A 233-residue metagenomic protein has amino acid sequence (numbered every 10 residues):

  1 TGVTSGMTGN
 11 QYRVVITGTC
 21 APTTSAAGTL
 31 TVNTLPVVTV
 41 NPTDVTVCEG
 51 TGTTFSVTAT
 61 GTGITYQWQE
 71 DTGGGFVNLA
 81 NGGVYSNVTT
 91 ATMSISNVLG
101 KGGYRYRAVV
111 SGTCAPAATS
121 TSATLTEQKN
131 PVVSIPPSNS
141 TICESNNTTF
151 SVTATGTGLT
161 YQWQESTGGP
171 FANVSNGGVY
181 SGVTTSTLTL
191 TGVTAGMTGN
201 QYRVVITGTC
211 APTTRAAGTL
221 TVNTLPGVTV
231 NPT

Functional and structural regions predicted by a protein language model:
T1-S5, E70-N97, E165-G192: Surface-exposed, flexible coil segments in extracellular/virion-facing regions
V3-R13, V88, V98-R107, V183 (+1 more regions): Solvent-exposed loop/turn motifs of extracellular immunoglobulin-like beta-sandwich domains
T19-T24, C48, T113-T119, C143 (+1 more regions): Short, exposed coil/turn segments at beta-strand boundaries within extracellular/luminal domains
G28-T34, A123-K129, T219-T224: Interdomain boundary/hinge segments at the C-termini of tandem beta-sandwich modules
V40-D44, I135-N139, T229-T233: Surface-exposed, proline-enriched loop/turn segments that connect beta strands in immunoglobulin-like
T51-A59, N146-A154: A short beta-strand segment in extracellular, disulfide-stabilized domains
T60-Q67, T155-E165, G169: Solvent-exposed loop segments of extracellular immunoglobulin-like
